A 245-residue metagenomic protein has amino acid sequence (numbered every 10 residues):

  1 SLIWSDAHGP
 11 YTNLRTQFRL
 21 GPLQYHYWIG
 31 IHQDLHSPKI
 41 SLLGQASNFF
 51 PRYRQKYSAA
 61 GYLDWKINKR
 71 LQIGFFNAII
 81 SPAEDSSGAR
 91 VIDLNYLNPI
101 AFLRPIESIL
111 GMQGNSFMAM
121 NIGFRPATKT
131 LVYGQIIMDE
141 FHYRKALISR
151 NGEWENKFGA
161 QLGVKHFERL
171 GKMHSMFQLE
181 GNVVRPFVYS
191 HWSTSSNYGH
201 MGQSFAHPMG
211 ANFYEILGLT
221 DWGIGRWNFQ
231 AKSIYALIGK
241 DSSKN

Functional and structural regions predicted by a protein language model:
S1-D64, G74, A78-G111, H200-Q203: Surface-exposed coil loops of outer-membrane beta-barrel proteins
L71-I79, A83-N245: Exposed, low-structure sequence patches enriched in small/polar residues
